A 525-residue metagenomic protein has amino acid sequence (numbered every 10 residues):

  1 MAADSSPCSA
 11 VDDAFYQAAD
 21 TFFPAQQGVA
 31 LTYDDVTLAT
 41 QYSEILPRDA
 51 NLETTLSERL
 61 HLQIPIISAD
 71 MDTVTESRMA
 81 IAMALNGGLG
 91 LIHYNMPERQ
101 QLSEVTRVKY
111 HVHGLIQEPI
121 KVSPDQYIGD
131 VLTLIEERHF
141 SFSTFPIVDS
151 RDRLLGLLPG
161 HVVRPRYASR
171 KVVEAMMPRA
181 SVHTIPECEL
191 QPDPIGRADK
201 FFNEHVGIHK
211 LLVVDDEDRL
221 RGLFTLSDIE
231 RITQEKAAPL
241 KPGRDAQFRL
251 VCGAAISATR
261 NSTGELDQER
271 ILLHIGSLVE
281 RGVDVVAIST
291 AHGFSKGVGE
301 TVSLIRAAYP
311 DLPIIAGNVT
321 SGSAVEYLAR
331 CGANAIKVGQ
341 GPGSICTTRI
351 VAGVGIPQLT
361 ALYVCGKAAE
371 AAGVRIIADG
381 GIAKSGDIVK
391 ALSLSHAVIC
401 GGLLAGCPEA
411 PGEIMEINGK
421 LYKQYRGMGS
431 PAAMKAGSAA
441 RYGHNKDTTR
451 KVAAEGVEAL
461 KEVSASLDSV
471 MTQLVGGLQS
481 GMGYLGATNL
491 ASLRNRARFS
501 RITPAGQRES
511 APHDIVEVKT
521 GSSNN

Functional and structural regions predicted by a protein language model:
M1-Y42, V122-S123, P186, P192-D193 (+4 more regions): Alpha/beta catalytic cores of nucleotide-metabolism and tRNA/nucleoside-modifying enzymes
D49-L62, A69-M71, Q100-F142, I147-S150 (+6 more regions): Bateman/CBS regulatory modules and CBS-like beta-alpha motifs in cytosolic regions of diverse proteins
H61-S68, L115, P119, D245-A255 (+4 more regions): Short beta-strand/loop segments at the ligand-binding rim of alpha/beta enzyme cores
R78-I81, L266, R270-L278, T320-V338 (+2 more regions): Catalytic cores of alpha/beta
L85-Q100, T233, V283-G293, A335-A352 (+1 more regions): Glycine-rich phosphate-binding active-site loops on the catalytic face of alpha/beta enzymes
L91-N95, K121-V122, T144, T184-E187 (+6 more regions): Catalytic beta/alpha-barrel core
Y94-K109, R151-S169, V213-Q234, A308-Y309 (+1 more regions): Terminal amphipathic helices with adjacent charged low-complexity linkers/tails
P97-T106, E189-P192, L223-P242, S262-L272 (+4 more regions): Active-site-adjacent beta->alpha loops and helix N-cap segments on the catalytic face of soluble alpha/beta enzymes
